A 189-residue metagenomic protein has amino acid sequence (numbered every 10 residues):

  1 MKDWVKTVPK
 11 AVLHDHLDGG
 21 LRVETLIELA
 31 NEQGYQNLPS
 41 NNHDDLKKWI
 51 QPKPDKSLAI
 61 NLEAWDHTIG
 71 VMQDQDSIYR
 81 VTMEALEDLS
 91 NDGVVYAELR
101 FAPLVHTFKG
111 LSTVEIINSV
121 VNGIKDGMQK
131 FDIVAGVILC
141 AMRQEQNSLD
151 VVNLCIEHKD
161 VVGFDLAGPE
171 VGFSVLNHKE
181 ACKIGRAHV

Functional and structural regions predicted by a protein language model:
M1-R186: Metal-cofactor-binding active-site regions of metalloenzymes
